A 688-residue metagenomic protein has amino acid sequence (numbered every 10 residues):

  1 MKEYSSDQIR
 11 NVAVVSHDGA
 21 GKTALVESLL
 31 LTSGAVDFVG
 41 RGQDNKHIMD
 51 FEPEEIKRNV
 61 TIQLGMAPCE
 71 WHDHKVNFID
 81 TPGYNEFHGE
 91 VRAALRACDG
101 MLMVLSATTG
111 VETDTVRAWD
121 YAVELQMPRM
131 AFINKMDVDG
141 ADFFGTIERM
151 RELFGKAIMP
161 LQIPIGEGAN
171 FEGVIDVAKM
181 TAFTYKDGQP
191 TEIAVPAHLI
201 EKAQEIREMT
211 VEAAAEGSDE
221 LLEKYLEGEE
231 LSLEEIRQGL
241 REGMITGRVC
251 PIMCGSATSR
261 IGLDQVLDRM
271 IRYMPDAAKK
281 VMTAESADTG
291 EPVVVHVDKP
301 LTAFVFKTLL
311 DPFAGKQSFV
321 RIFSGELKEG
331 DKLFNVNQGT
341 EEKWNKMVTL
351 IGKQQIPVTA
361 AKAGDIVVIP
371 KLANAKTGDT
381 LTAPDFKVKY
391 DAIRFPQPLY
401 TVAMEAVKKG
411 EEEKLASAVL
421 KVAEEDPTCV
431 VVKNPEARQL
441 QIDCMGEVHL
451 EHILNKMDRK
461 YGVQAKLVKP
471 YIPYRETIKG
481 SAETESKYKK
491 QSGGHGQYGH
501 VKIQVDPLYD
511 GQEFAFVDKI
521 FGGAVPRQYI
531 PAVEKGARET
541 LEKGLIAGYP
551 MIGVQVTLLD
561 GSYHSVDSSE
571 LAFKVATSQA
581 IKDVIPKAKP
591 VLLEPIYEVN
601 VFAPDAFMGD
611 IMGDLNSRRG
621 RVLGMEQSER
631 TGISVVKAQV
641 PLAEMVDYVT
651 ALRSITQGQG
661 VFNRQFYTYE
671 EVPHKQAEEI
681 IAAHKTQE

Functional and structural regions predicted by a protein language model:
M1-E688: Structural and coupling elements of P-loop NTPases
